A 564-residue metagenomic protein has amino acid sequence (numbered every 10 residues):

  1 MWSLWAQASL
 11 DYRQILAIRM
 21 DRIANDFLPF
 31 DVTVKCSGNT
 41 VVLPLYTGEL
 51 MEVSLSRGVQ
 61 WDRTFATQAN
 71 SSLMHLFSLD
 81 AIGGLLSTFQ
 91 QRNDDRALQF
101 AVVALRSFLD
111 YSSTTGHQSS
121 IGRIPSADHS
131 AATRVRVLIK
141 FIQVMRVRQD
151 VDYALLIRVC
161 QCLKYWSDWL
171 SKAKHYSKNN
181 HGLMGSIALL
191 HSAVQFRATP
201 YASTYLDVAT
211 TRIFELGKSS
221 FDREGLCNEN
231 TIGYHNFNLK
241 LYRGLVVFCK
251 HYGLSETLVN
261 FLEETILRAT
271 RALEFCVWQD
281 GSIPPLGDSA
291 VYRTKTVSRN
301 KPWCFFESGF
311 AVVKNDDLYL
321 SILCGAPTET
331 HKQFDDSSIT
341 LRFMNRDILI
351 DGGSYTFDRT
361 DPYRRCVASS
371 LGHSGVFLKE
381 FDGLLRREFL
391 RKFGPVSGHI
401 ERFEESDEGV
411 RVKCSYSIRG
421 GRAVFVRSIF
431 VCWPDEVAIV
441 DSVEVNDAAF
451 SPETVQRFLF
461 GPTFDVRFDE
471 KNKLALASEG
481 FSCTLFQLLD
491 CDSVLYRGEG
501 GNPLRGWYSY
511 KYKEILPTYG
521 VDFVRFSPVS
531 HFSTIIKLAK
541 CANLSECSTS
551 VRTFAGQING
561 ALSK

Functional and structural regions predicted by a protein language model:
M1-S56: Extreme N-terminal leader/anchor segments
L45-L73, L86-R92: Asp/Glu-centered strand-loop micro-motifs enriched in Gly/Pro and often flanked by an aromatic residue
A69-E263: Aromatic-lined, polymer-binding surfaces characteristic of secreted/periplasmic polysaccharide-degrading enzymes
H175, A326-E329, E444: Short beta-turn/strand-loop junction motif enriched in small, turn-promoting residues
M184, F334-D336, L371-H373: Short, solvent-exposed loop/turn segments at the edges of secondary structure
D222-S354, E404-E405, R411-K413, F526 (+1 more regions): Carbohydrate-active enzyme catalytic cores, enriched for enzymes that act on polyanionic acidic polysaccharides
S337-S338, G353-C366, V455: Short Gly/aromatic-enriched secondary-structure transition segments
P362-K564: CBM-like, beta-strand-rich accessory domains located in the C-terminal region of large, secreted polysaccharide-active
